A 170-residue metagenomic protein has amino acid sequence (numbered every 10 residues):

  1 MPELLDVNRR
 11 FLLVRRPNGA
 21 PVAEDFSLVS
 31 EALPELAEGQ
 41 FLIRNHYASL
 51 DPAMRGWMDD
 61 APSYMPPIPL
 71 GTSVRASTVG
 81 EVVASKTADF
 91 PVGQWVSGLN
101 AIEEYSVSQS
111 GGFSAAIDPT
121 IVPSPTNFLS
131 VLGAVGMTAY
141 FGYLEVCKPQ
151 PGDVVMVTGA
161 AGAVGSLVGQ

Functional and structural regions predicted by a protein language model:
P2-E3, R15-H46, S73: A short N-terminal beta-strand-loop micro-motif at the entrance of redox/enzyme domains
L4-F11: Short structural boundary motif marking the start of a folded domain
R9, Q40-L42, V154: Residues that mark the start of a beta-strand
R10, N45, A139: Terminal peptide-recognition signature
L33-L50, M58-I102: Glycine-rich beta-strand-centered segment in the early N-terminal region that forms part of a ligand/cofactor-binding
A76-E81, P91-G159: NAD(P)H dinucleotide-binding glycine-rich loop of Rossmann-like/cofactor-binding domains, especially the beta1-alpha1
G165-S166: N-terminal Rossmann-fold NAD(P) dinucleotide-binding loop
